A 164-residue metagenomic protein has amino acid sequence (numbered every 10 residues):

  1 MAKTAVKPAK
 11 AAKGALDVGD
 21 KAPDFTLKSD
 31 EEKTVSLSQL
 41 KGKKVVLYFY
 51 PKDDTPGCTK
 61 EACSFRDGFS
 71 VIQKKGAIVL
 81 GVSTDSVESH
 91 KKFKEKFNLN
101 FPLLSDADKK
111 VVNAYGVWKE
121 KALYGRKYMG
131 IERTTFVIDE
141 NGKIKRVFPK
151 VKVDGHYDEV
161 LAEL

Functional and structural regions predicted by a protein language model:
A2-L164: Chalcogenol-based redox active-site neighborhoods
